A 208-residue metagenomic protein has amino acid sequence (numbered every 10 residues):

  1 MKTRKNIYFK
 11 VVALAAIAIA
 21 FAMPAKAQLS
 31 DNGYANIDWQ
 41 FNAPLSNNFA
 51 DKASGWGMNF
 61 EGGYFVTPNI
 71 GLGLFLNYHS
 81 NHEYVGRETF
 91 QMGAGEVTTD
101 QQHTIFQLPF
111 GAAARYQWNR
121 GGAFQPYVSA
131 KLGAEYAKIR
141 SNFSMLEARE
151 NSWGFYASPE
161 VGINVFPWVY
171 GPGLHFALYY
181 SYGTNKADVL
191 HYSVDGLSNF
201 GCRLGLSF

Functional and structural regions predicted by a protein language model:
M1-D31: Cleavable N-terminal export/targeting peptides
K2, T67-G71, H79, Q107 (+3 more regions): A general secondary-structure boundary signal
A25-V66, G71-L72, S207: Short glycine/proline- and aromatic-enriched beta-strand/turn motifs that initiate or cap beta-hairpins
D31-G33, K52-W56, T104-F110, F124 (+2 more regions): Residues that define the transmembrane beta-barrel architecture of outer-membrane proteins
N32, F41, E61-F143, G154 (+1 more regions): Gram-negative (and chloroplast) outer-membrane scaffold detector with strong preference for beta-barrel transmembrane
I37, M58-F60, A112-A114, V128 (+3 more regions): Membrane-embedded beta-strands of outer-membrane beta-barrel proteins, especially the hydrophobic/small aromatic
N47-S54, Y84-Q91, K138-E147, K186-S193: Outer-membrane beta-barrel translocator domains and adjoining extracellular loop/strand segments of Gram-negative
S80-R87, G162-F208: Predominantly the C-terminal beta-signal and adjacent terminal strand-loop region of outer-membrane beta-barrel
